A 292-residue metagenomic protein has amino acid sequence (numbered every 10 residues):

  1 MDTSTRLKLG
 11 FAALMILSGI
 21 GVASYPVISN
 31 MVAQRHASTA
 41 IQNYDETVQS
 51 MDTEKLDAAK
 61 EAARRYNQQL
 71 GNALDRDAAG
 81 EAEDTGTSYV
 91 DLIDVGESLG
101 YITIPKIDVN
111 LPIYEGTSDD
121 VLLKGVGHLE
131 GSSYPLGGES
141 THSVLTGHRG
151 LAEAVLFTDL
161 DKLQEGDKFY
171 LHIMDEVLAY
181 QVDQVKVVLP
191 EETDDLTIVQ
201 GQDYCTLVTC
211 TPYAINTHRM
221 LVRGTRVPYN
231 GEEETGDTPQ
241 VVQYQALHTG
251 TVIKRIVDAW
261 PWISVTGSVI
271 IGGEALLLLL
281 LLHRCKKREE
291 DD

Functional and structural regions predicted by a protein language model:
S4-I256, C285: Solvent-exposed, non-transmembrane regions of membrane-associated and secreted proteins
G21, I270-K286: Alpha-helical transmembrane segments
D258-S268: N-terminal membrane-entry
K286-D292: Cytoplasmic C-terminal tails of single-pass
